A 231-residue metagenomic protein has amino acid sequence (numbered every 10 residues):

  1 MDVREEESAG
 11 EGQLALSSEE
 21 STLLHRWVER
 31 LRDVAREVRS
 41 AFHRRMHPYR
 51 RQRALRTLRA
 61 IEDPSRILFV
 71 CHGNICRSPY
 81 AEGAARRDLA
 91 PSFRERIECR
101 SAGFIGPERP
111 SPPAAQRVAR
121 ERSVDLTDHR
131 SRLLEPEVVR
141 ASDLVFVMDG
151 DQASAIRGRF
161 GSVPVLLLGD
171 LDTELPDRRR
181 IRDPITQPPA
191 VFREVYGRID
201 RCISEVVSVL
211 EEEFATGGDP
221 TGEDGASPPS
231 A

Functional and structural regions predicted by a protein language model:
D2-T57, S154-A231: Phosphate-binding/catalytic loops
S40-A141, S208-G217: Conserved active-site segments centered on acidic
V147-M148: Short beta-strand scaffold positions
